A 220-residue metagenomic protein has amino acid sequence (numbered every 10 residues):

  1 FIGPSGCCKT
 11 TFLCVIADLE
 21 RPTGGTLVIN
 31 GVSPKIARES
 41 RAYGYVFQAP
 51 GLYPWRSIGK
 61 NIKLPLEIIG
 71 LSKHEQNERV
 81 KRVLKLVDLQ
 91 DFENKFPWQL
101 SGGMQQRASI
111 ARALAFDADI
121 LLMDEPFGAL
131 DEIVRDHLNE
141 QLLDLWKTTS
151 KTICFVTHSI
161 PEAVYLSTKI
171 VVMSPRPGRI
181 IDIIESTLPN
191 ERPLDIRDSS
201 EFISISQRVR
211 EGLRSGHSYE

Functional and structural regions predicted by a protein language model:
A17: Helix-to-loop junction immediately C-terminal to a conserved catalytic motif
G25-K35: Conserved ABC transporter NBD signature motif
S33-A49, I68, K73-N77, L194-S199: ABC ATPase NBD coupling module
R56-K63: Short coil-to-helix segment of the ABC ATPase nucleotide-binding domain corresponding to the Q-loop/switch region
K63, E67, H74-F92, D144: Conserved ABC ATPase "signature" region
K95-W98, F116: Conserved signature/switch motifs of ABC ATPase nucleotide-binding domains
I110: Hydrophobic anchor residue at the start of the ABC signature
L121-D124: Catalytic Walker B motif of ABC-type/P-loop ATPase nucleotide-binding domains
